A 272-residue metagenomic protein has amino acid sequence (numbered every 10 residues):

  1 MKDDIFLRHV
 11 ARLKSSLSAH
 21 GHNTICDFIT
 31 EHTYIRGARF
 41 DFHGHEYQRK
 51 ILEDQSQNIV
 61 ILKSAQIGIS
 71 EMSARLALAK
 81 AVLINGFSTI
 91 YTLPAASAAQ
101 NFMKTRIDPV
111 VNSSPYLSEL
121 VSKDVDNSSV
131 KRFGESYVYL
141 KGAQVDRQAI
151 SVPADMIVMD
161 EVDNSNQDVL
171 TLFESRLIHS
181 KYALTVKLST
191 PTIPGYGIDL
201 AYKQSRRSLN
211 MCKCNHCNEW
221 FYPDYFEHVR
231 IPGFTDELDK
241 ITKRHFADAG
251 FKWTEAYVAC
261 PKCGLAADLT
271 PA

Functional and structural regions predicted by a protein language model:
M1-A272: Phosphate/NTP-binding elements of NTP-utilizing enzymes
